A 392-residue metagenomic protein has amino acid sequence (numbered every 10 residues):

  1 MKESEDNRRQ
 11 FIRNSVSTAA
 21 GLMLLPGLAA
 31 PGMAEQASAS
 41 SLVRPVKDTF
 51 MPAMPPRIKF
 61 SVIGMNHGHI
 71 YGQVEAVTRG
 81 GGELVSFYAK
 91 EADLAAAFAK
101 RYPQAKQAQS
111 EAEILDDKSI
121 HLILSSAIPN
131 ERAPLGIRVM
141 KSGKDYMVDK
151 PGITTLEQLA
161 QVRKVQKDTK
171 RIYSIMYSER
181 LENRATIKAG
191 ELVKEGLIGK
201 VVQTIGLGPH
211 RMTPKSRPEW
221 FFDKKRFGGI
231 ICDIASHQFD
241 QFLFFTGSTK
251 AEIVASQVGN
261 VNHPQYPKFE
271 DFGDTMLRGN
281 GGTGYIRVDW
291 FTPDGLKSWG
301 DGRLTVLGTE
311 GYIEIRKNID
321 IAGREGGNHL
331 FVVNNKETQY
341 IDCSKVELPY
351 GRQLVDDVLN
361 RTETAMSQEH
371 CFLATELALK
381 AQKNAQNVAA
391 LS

Functional and structural regions predicted by a protein language model:
M1-Q10, M33: N-terminal secretory signal peptides
R13-M54, L122-L124, L354-S392: C-terminal helix-rich "cap/oligomerization" subdomain common to oxidoreductases
A19-L22, G27-Y102: N-terminal Rossmann-like dinucleotide-binding module
S41-M51, D240-A322, G351-N360: Contiguous beta-strand/loop segments that form the cofactor/metal-binding neighborhood of enzyme cores
Y102-V165: Beta-loop-alpha module in the N-terminal Rossmann-like domain of NAD(P)-dependent dehydrogenases, especially those
I153-P214: A contiguous active-site-proximal alpha/beta segment in oxidoreductase catalytic domains
E182-G206, P218, C232-V261, G273-T283 (+1 more regions): Oxidoreductase and adenylate-handling cofactor-binding alpha/beta cores
G300, E310, I315-S392: C-terminal active-site/capping subdomain that shapes the small-molecule cofactor and substrate pocket of enzyme
